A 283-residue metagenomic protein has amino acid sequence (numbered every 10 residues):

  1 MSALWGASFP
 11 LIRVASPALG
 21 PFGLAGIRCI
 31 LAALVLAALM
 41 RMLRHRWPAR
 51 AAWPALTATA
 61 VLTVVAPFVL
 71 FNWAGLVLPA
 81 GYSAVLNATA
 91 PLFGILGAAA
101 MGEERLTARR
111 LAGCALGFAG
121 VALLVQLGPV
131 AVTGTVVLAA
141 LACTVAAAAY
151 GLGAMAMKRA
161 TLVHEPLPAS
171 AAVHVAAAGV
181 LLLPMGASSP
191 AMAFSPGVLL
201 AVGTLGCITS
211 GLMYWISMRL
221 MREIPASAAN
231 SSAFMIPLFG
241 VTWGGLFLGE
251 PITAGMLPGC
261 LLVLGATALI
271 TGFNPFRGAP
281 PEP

Functional and structural regions predicted by a protein language model:
M1-G26, W73, A119, V132-R159 (+2 more regions): Glycine-/small-residue-enriched transmembrane alpha-helix faces in small-molecule transporters and effluxers
S2, A25-I27, V64, F68 (+3 more regions): Helix-helix packing/entry segments at the starts of transmembrane helices
A3-F9, A37-N87, L123, G206-I224: Specific transmembrane alpha-helical segments of multi-pass solute transporters/efflux pumps, especially DMT/EamA
A15, L24, R28, A74 (+7 more regions): Hydrophobic/aromatic residues within transmembrane alpha-helices of multi-pass small-molecule transporters
S16-A66, P91-G97, A148-G153, S170-S189 (+3 more regions): Transmembrane alpha-helices of multi-pass small-molecule transport proteins
P17-G26, P48-P54, Q126-L152, G186-T204 (+1 more regions): Juxtamembrane helix-entry segments on the extracytoplasmic side of multipass membrane proteins
L36, T57, G97, L106-G128 (+4 more regions): Hydrophobic transmembrane alpha-helices of multi-pass small-molecule transport proteins
A51-A60, L106-A119, H164-H174, P225: Cytoplasmic-side transmembrane-helix entry/capping segments in multi-pass membrane proteins
